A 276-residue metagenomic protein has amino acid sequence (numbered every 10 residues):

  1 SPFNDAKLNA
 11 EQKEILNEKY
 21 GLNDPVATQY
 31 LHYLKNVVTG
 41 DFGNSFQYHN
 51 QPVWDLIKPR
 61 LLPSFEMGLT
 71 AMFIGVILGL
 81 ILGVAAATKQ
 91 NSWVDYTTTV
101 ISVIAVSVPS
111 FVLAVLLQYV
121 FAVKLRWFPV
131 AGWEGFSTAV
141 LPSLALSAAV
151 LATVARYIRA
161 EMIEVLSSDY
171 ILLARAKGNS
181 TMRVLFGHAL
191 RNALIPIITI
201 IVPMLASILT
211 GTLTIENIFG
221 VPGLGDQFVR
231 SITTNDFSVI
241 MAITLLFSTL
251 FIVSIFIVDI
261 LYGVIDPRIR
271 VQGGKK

Functional and structural regions predicted by a protein language model:
S1-L31, L125-L141: Hydrophobic alpha-helical transmembrane segments of membrane transport/permease proteins and related membrane-embedded
E11, P25, Q29-Y33, V37 (+7 more regions): Generic alpha-helical secondary structure signal
N17-N23, G43-Q47, I232-S238: Membrane-interfacial helix-loop-helix junctions in multi-pass membrane proteins
G21, Y33-K35, V100-P129, S147: Membrane-water interface segments at the C-terminal ends of transmembrane alpha-helices in multi-pass inner-membrane
L22-L80: An internal, D/E-rich "acidic patch" concept
V37-D41, K124, V165: A short secondary-structure junction motif
W54-W93, S110, W133-K276: Alpha-helical transmembrane segments of integral membrane proteins, especially multi-pass inner/plasma-membrane
